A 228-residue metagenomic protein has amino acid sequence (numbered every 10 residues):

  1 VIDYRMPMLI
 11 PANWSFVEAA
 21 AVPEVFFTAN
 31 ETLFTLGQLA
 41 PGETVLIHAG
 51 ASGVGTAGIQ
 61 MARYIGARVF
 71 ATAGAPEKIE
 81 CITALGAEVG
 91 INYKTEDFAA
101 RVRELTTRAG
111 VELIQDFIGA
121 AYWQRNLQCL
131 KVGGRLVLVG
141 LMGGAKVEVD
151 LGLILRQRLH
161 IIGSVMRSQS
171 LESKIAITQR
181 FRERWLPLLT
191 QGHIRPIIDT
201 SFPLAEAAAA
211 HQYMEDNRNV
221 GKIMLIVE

Functional and structural regions predicted by a protein language model:
V1-L9, F16, P23, L225: Glycine-rich phosphate/adenylate-binding loop and adjacent beta-alpha elements of nucleotide- or dinucleotide-binding
A12-S15, Q38-T44, R108-A109: Short helix-loop-beta connector
A20-E96: Mid-domain Rossmann-like dinucleotide-binding core that forms the NAD(H)/NADP(H) cofactor-binding site
L46, I114-Q115: N-terminal Rossmann-like NAD(P) cofactor-binding module of classical short-chain dehydrogenase/reductase
A49-G50, I118, L141: NAD(P)H cofactor-binding loop motif with strongest signal on the N-terminal glycine-rich segment
I82-T83, A121-H193, I226-E228: Glycine-rich phosphate-binding loop and adjacent beta-alpha segment of Rossmann(oid) nucleotide-cofactor-binding
F98-R108: Short amphipathic alpha-helix with an adjacent loop that forms part of the alpha/beta core around
L186, Q191-T200, A208-E228: C-terminal capping/lid region of NAD(P)-dependent oxidoreductase domains
